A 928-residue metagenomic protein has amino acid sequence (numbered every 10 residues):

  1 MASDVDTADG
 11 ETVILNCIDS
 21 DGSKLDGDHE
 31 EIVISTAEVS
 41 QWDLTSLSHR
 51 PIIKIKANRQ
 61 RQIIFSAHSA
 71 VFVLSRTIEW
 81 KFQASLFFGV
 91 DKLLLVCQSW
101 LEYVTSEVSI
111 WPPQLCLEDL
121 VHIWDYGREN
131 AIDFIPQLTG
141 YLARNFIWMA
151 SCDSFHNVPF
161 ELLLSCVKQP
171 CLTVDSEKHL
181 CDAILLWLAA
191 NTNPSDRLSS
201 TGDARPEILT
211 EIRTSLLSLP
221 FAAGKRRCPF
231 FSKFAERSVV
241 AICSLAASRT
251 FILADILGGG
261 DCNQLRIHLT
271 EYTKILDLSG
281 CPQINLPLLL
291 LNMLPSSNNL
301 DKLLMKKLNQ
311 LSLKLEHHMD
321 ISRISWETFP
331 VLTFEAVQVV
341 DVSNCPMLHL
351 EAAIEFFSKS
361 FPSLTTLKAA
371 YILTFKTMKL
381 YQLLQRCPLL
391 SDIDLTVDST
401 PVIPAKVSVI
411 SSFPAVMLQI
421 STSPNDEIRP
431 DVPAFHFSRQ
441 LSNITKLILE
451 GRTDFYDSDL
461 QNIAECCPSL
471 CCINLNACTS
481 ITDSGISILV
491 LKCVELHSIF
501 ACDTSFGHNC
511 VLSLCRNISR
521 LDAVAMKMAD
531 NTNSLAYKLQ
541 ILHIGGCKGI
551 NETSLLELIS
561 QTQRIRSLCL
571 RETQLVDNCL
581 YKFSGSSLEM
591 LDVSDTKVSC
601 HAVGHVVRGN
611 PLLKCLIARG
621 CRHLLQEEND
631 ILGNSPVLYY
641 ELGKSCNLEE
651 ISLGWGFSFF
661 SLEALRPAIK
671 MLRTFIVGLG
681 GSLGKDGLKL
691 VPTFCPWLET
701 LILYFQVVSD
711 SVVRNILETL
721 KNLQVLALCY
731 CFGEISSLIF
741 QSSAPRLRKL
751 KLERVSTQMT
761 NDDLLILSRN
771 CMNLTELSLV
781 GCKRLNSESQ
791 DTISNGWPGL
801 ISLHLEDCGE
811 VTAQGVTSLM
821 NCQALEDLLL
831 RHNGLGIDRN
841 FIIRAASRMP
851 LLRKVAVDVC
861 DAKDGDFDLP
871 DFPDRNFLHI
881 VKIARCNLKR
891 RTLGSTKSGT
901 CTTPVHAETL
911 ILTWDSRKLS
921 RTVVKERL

Functional and structural regions predicted by a protein language model:
A2-A70, T77: N-terminal BTB/POZ boundary and linker segment
A2-I14, S23, Q60-S66, F72 (+14 more regions): Alpha-helical scaffold in the C-terminal half of BTB/POZ domains and their immediate C-terminal extension
L15-S46, I252-L269, S322, V331-L332 (+1 more regions): Intrinsically disordered, low-complexity PEST-like regions enriched in Ser/Thr and acidic residues
Q41-T45, I53-A57, Q62, Q264-H268 (+11 more regions): Beta-strand elements of modular eukaryotic interaction domains
S48, I64-F65, S69-R76, F87-Q98 (+23 more regions): Generic preference for well-ordered alpha-helical elements
E79-W80, G89-K92, L101, T105 (+23 more regions): Eukaryotic basic, amphipathic alpha-helical target segments in cytosolic regions
F82-Q83, V121-D125, T139, S151-C152 (+14 more regions): Amphipathic alpha-helical repeat scaffolds
S279, P287-L288, M293-E335, H349 (+6 more regions): C-terminal capping region of solenoid repeat domains
